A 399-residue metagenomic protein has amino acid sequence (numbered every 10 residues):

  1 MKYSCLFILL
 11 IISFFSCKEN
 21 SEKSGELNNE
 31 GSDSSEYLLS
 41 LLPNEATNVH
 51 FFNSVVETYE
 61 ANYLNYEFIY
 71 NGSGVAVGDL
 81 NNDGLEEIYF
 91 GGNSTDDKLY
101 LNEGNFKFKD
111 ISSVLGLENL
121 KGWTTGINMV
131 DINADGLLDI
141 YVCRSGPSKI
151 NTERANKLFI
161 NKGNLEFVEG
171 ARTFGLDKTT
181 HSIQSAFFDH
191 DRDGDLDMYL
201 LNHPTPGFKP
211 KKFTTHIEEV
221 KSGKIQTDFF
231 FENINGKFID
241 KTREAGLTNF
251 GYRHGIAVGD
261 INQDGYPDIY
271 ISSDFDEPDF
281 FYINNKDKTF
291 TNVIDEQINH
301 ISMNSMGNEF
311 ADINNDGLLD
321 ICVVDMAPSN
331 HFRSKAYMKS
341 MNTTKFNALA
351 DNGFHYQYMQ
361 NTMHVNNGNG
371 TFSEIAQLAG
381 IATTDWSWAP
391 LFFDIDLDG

Functional and structural regions predicted by a protein language model:
M1-E26: Bacterial Sec-dependent N-terminal signal peptides
C17-L397: Beta-propeller-forming repeat regions
